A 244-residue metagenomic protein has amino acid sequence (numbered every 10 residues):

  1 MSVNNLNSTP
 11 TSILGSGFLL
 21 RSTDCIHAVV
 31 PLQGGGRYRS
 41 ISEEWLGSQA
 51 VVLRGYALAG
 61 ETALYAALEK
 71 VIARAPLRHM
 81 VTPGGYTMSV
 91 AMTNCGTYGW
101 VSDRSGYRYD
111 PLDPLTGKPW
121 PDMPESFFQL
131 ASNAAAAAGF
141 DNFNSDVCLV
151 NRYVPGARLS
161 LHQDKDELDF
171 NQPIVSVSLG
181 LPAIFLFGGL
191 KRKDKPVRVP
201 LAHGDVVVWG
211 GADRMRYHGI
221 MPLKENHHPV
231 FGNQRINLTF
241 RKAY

Functional and structural regions predicted by a protein language model:
S2-G17: Low-complexity, intrinsically disordered Ser/Thr/Pro- and acidic-rich segments
I13, F18-Y244: Non-heme Fe(II) oxygenase metal-center motifs and adjacent flexible, charged/small-residue loops
